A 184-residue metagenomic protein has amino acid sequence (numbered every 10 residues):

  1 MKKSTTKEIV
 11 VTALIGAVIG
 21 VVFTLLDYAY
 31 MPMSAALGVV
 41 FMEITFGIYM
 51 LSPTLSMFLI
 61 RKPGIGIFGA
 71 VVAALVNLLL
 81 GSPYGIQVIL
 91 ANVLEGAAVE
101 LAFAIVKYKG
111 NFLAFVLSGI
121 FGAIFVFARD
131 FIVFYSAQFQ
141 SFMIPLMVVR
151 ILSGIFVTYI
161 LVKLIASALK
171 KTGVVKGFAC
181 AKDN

Functional and structural regions predicted by a protein language model:
M1-S4, E8, G38, M42 (+9 more regions): Membrane-helix interfacial "entry" motifs
K2-S56: Hydrophobic transmembrane alpha-helices
I9-L14, G47, L51, P63-V71 (+3 more regions): Hydrophobic alpha-helical transmembrane segments
V11, V21, L90-D130: Short helix-perturbing small/polar motifs within transmembrane alpha-helices
G16-T24, V71-L80, G119-D130: Aromatic-anchored segments of alpha-helical transmembrane domains
M31-S34, A73-L101, D130-F134: Interfacial aromatic-anchored transmembrane helix boundaries in multi-pass membrane proteins
G38, Y108-N184: Membrane-embedded alpha-helical hairpins and interfacial helices in multi-pass inner-membrane proteins
F46-R61, A98-V106: Generic transmembrane alpha-helix motif of multi-pass integral membrane proteins
